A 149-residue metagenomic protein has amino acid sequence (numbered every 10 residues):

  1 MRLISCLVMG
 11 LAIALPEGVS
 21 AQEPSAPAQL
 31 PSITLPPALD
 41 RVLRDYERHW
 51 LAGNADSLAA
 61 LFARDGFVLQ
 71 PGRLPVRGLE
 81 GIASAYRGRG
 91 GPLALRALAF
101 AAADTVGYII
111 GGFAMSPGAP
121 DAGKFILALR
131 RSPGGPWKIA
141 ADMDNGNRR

Functional and structural regions predicted by a protein language model:
I4-P16: Bacterial N-terminal signal peptides
G18-R64, R149: Short, low-complexity N-terminal intrinsically disordered segments enriched in polar/charged residues
Q22-P24, A122-R149: Short beta-strand edge/turn micro-motifs at domain boundaries
Y46, L58-A59, G66, G78 (+3 more regions): Hydrophobic pocket/interface hotspot
F62, G72, A99-A101, G112-A114 (+2 more regions): A mature extracytoplasmic/lumenal domain signature
D65-V76, G88: A short gly/proline-enriched turn/hairpin at secondary-structure junctions
G81-A122: Surface-exposed, charged secondary-structure patches
